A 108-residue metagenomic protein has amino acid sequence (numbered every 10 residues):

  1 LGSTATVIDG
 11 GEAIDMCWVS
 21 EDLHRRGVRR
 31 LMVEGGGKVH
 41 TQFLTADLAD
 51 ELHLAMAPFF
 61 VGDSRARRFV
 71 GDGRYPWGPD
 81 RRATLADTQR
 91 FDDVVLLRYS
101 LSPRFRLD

Functional and structural regions predicted by a protein language model:
L1-D108: Enzymes that bind and transform nitrogen-containing heteroaromatic metabolites
